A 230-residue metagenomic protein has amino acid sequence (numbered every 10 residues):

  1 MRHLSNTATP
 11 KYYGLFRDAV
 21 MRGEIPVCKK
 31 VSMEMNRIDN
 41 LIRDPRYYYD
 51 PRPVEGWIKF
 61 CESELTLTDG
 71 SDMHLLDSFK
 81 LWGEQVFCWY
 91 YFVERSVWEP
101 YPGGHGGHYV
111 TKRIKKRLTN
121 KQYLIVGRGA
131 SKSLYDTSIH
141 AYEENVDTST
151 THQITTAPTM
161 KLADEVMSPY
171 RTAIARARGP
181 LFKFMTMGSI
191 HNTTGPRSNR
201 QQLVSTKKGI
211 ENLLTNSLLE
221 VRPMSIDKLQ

Functional and structural regions predicted by a protein language model:
M1-Q230: Phosphate/NTP-binding elements of NTP-utilizing enzymes
